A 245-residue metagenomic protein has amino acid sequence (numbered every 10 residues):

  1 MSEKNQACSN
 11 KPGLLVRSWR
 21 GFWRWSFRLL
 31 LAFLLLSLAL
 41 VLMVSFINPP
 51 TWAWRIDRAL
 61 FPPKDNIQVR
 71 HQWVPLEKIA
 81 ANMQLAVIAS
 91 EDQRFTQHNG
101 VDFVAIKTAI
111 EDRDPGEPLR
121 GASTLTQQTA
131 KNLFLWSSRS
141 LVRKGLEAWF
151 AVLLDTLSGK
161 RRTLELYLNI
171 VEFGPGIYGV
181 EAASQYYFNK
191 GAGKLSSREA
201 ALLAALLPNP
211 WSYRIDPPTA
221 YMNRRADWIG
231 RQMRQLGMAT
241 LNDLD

Functional and structural regions predicted by a protein language model:
M1-D245: Juxtamembrane regions of bacterial inner-membrane/periplasmic proteins, predominantly the peptidoglycan biogenesis
